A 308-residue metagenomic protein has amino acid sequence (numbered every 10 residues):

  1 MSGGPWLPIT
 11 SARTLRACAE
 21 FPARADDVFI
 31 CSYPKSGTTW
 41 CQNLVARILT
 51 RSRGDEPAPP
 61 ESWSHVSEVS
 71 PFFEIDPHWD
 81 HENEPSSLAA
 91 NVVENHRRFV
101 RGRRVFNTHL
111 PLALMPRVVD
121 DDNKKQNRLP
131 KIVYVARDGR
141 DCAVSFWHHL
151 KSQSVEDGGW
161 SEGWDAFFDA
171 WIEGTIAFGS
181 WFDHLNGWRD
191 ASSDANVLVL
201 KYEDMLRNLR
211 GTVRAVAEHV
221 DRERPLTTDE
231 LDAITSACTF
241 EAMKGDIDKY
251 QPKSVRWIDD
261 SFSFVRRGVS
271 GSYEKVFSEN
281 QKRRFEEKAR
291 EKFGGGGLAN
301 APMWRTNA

Functional and structural regions predicted by a protein language model:
M1-L200, Y250-A308: PAPS-dependent sulfotransferase catalytic domain
T39-R51, L200-P225, I234, A242: PAPS/PAP-binding and catalytic site of the sulfotransferase fold
A170-I172, E218-S263: Catalytic lobes of large eukaryotic enzymes
G211-R214, E218, T228-D232, S236 (+3 more regions): Replace "anionic and nucleotidyl ligands
